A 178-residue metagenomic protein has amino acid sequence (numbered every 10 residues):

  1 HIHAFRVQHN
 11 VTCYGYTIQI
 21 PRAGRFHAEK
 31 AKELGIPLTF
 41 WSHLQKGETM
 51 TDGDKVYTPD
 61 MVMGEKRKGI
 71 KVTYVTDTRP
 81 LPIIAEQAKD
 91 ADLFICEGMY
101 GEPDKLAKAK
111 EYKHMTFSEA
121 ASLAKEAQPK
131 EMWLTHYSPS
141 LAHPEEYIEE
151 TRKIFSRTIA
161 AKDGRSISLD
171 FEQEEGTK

Functional and structural regions predicted by a protein language model:
H1-Y74, T78-E86, L93-I95: Active-site-proximal loop/helix segment associated with metal-binding centers of metalloenzymes
P80-K178: Binuclear metal-ion centers of metallo-dependent hydrolases, dominated by the metallo-beta-lactamase
